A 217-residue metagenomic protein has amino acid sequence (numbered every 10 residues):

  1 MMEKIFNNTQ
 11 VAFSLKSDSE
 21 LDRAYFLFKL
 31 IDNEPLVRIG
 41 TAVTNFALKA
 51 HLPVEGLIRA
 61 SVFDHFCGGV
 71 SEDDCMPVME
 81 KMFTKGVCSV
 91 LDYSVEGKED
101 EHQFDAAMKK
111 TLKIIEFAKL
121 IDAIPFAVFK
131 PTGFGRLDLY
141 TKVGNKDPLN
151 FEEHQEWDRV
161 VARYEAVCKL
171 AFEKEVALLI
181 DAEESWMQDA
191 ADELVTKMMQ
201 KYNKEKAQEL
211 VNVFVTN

Functional and structural regions predicted by a protein language model:
M1-V176, D189, E193-V213: Alpha/beta catalytic barrel-like cores
I180: Carbohydrate-associated surface elements
E183-Q188: Short acidic, Gly/Ser-rich segments with clustered Asp/Glu that frequently serve as metal-coordination loops in enzyme
